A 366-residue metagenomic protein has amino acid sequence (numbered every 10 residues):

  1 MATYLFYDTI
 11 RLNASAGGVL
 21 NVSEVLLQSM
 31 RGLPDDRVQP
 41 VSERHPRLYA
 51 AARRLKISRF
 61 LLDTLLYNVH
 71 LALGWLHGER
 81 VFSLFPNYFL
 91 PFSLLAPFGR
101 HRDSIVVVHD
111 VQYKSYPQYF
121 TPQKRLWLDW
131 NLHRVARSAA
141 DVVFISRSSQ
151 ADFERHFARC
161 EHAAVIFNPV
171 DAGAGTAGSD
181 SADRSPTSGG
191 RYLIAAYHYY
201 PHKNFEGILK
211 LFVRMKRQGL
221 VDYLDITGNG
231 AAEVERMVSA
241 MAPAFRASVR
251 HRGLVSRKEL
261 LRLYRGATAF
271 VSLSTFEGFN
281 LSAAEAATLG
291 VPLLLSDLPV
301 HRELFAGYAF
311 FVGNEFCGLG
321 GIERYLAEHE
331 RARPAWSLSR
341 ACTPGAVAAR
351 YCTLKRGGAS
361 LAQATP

Functional and structural regions predicted by a protein language model:
M1-P366: Carbohydrate transferase catalytic cores enriched for Leloir-type hexosyltransferases
